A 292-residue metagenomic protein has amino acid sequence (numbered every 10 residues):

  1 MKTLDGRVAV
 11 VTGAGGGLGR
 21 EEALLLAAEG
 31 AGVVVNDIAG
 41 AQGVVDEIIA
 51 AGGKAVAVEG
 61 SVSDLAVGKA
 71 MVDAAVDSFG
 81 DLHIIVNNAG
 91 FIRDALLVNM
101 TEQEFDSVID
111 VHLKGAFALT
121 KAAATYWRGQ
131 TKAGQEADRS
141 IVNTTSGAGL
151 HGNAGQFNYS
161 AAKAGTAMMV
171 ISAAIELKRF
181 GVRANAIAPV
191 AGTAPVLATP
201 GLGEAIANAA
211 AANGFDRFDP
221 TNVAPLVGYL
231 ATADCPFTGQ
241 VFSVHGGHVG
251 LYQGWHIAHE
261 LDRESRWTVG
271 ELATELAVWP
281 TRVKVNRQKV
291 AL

Functional and structural regions predicted by a protein language model:
K2-V34: Canonical Rossmann dinucleotide-binding motif of NAD(H)/NADP(H)-dependent dehydrogenases/reductases, specifically
D5, A51-K54, A74-N87, R93 (+2 more regions): A glycine-rich helix->loop->beta "capping" turn within Rossmann-like NAD(P)(H)-dependent oxidoreductase domains
E59-A70, E102: The beta1-alpha1 cofactor-binding region of Rossmann-like NAD(H)/NADP(H)-dependent oxidoreductases
L96-L97, E104-I109: Substrate-binding pocket helix/loop in short-chain dehydrogenase/reductase
T120, A162: Active-site helix of classical SDR
S146: Residue(s) in the substrate-gating loop at a strand-loop-helix junction that position the organic substrate next
A207-L292: C-terminal helical subdomain
